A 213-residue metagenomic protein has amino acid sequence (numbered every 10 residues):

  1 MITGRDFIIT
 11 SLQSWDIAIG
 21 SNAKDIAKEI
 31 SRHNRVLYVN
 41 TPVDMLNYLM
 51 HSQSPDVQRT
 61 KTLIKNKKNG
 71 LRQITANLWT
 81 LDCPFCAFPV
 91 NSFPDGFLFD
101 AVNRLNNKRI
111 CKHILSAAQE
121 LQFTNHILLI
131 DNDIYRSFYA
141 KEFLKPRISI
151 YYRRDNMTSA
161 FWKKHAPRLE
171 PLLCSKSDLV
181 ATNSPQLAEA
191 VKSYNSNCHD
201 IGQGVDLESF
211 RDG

Functional and structural regions predicted by a protein language model:
M1-A23, P42: Nucleotide-activated donor-dependent transferases that construct or modify glycoconjugates
F7, I127-D131, K141-M157: Active-site proximal beta-strand in glycosyltransferases
N22-I30: Short amphipathic alpha-helix
I26, R109-Q119, F123-N125, F161-N183: Membrane-proximal helix-turn-helix segments that form the acceptor-binding/catalytic region of lipid-linked
M50-E120: A conserved catalytic-core segment of Leloir-type glycosyltransferases
G96, N107-C111, H126-L144: An aromatic- and histidine-rich active-site surface loop
F138, S177-D200: A short, active-site helix/loop in glycosyltransferases that binds the activated sugar's phosphate group
Q186, G204, G213: Carbohydrate-associated surface elements
